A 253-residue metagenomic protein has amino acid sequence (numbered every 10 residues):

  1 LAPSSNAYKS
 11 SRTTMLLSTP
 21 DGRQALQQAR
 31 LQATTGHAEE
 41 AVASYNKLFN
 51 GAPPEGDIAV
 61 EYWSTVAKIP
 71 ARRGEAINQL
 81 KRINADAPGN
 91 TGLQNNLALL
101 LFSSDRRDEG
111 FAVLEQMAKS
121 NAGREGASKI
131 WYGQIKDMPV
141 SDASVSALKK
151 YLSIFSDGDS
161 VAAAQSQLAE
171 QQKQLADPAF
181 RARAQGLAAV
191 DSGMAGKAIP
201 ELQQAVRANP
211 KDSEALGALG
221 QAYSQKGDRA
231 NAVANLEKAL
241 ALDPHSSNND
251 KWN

Functional and structural regions predicted by a protein language model:
Y8-R23, S166-R181: TPR-adjacent "capping" and linker segments in tetratricopeptide-repeat scaffold/adaptor proteins
T19, P53-P54, P88, A122-G123 (+4 more regions): Short coil turns that delineate tetratricopeptide repeat
R23, D57, G92, G126-K129 (+4 more regions): Start-of-helix register in tetratricopeptide repeats
Q27, E61-Y62, N96, I130-G133 (+4 more regions): Canonical tetratricopeptide repeat
R30, S64-T65, L99, G133-K136 (+3 more regions): Residue-level recognition of tetratricopeptide repeat
T34-T35, K68-I69, S103-S104, D137-M138 (+4 more regions): Register position in tetratricopeptide repeats
